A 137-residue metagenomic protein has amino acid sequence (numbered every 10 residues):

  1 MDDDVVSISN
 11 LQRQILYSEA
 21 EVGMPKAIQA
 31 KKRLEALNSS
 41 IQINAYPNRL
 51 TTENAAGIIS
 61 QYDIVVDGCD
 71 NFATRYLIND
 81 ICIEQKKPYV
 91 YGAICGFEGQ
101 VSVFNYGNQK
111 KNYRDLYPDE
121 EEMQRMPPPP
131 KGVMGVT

Functional and structural regions predicted by a protein language model:
M1-T137: Adenine nucleotide-associated cytosolic modules
